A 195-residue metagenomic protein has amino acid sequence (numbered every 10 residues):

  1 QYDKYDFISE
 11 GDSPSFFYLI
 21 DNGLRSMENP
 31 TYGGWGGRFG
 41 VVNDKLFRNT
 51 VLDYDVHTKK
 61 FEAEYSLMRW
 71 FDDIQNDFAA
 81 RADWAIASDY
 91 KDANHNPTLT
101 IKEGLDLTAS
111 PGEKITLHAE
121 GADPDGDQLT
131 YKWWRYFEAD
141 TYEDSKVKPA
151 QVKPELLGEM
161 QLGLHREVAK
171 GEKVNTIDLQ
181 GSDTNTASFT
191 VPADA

Functional and structural regions predicted by a protein language model:
Q1-A150, G171-V174: N-terminal acidic, glycine/proline-rich low-complexity segments
P111-E113, D125, G181-D183, V191-D194: Surface-exposed loops/turns
R135-T190: Surface-exposed, flexible coil segments in extracellular/virion-facing regions
